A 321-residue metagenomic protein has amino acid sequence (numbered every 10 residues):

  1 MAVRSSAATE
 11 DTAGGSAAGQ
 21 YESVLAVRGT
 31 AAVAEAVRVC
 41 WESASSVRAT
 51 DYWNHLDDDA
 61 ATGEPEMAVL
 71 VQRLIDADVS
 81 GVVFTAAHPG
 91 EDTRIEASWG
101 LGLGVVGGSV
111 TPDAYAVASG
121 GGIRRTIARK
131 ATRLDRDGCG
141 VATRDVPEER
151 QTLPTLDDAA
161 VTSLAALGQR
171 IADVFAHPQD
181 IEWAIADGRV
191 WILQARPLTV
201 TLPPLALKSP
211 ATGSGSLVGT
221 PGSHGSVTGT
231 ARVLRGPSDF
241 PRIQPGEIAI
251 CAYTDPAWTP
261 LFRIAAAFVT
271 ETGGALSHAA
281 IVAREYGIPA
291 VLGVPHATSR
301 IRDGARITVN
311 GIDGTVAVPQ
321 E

Functional and structural regions predicted by a protein language model:
M1-T93, T143-A165, R170, V174: Extended, highly charged
A2-S5, A26, L70-V71, R94-A97 (+5 more regions): General beta-strand structural signal in soluble alpha/beta enzymes
G19, E91, D173-T199: Conserved metal-phosphate-binding beta-hairpin within the catalytic cores of diverse ATP-dependent phosphoryl-transfer
Q20-R48, D76-G138, A195-T220, A267-T270 (+2 more regions): Extended active-site and interfacial segments that coordinate phosphate-rich ligands in large catalytic machineries
Y52-D59, L134-T143, T201-P237, V316-A317 (+1 more regions): Long, charged amphipathic helices and adjacent flexible linkers at domain junctions
A97-D180, I185: Conserved catalytic alpha/beta cores of large enzymes that bind or transform nucleotide phosphates and polynucleotides
V105, P197-L202, S226-I243, E247 (+1 more regions): Acidic, glycine-rich flexible loop/linker segments
